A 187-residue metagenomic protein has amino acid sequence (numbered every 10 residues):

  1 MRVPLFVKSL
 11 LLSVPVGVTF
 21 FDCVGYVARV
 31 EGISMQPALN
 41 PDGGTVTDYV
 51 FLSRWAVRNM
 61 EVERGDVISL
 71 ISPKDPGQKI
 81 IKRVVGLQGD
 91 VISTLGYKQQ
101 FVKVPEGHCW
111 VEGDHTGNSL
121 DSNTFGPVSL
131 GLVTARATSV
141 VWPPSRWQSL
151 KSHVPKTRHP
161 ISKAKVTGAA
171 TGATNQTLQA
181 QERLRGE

Functional and structural regions predicted by a protein language model:
M1-K79, L132, T138-E187: Protein maturation boundaries and topogenic segments
E61, V102-P105: Extracellular/periplasmic catalytic domains that process cell-envelope and extracellular macromolecules
P76-L87, G126-L132: Short coil-to-beta-strand transition motifs
I92-Q99: Short, solvent-exposed secondary-structure boundary/capping segments
G113: Phosphate/adenylate-binding glycine loop and adjacent helical scaffold
